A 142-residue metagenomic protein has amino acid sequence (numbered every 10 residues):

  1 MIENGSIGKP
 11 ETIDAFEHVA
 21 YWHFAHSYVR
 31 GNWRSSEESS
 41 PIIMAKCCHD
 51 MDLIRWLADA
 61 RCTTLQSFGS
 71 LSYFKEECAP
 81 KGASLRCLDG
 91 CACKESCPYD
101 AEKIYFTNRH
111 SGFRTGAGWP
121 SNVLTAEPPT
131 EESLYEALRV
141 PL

Functional and structural regions predicted by a protein language model:
M1-A137: Predominantly a Rossmann-like dinucleotide-binding segment in NAD(P)-dependent oxidoreductases
L138-L142: Glycine-enriched catalytic-core subsegment of oxygenase/oxidase enzymes
